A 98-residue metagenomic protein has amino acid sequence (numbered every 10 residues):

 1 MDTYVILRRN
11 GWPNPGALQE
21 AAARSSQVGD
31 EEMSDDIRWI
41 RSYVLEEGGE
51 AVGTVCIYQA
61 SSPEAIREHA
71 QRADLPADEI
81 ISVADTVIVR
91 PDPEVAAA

Functional and structural regions predicted by a protein language model:
M1-R41, L45, P63, E68 (+1 more regions): Short S/T/G/P-rich N-terminal loop/turn motif that feeds into the first structured element of a domain
D2, V52-T54: Residues at beta-strand starts and edge strands
W39, V44, E50, I80-V83: Generic preference for hydrophobic/aromatic residues in regular secondary structure cores
L45-E47, T54-Y58: Amphipathic, hydrophobic secondary-structure cores in small proteins
Q59-V89: An amphipathic, aromatic/His-enriched active-site/gating alpha helix that lines ligand/cofactor pockets
